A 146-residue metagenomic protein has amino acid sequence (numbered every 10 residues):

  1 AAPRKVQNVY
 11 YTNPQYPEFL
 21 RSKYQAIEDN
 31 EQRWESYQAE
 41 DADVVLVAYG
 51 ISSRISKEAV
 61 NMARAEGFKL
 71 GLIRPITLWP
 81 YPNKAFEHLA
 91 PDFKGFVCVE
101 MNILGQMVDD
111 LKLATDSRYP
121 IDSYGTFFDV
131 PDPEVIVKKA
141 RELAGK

Functional and structural regions predicted by a protein language model:
A1-R4, I76-A85, E134, A144-G145: An N-terminal assembly and electron-transfer interface module characteristic of large anaerobic redox and radical
A1-S36: Conformationally flexible catalytic loops at phosphate/diphosphate-handling active centers
T12-K23, R64-I76: Acidic/glycine-enriched edge-of-secondary-structure segments
R33-I73, W79-A85: Redox- and metal-dependent alpha/beta enzyme cores, enriched for Fe-S-associated oxidoreductases and cofactor-handling
E87-D92: Short, conserved loop/helix-junction motifs that constitute active-site signature segments in enzyme catalytic cores
F93-K94, Y119: A short helix->loop->beta-strand "cap" motif at the edges of active sites that frequently abuts
E100-K146: Peripheral docking tails and interdomain loops at the edges of cofactor- or intermediate-handling domains
